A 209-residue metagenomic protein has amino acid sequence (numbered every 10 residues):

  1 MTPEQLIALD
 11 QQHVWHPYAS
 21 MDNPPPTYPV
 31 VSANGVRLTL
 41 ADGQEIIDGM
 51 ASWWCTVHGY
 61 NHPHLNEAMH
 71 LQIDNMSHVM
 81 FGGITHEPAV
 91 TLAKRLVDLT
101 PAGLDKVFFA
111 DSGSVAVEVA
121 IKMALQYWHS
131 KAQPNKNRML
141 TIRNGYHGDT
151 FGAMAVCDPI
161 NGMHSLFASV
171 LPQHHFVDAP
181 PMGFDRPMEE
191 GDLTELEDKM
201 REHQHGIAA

Functional and structural regions predicted by a protein language model:
M1-N34, I84: Active-site-adjacent loop/helix segments that line or gate small-molecule/cofactor pockets in enzymes
T2-L9, I73-F108: Cysteine/selenocysteine-centered motifs that mediate thiol-based redox chemistry or coordinate metal-sulfur cofactors
P29-T39, W54-L71, G82-K94, A155: A structural motif shared across PLP-dependent enzymes of the aminotransferase-like
I46-I47: Generic structural signal for well-ordered beta-strand positions
M50-A51, M139: Short clusters of small/polar residues that mark proteolytic maturation junctions
S52, N75-M76, P181-F184: A short, flexible beta-alpha/helix-coil linker loop
K94-A208: PLP-dependent aspartate aminotransferase-fold enzymes
